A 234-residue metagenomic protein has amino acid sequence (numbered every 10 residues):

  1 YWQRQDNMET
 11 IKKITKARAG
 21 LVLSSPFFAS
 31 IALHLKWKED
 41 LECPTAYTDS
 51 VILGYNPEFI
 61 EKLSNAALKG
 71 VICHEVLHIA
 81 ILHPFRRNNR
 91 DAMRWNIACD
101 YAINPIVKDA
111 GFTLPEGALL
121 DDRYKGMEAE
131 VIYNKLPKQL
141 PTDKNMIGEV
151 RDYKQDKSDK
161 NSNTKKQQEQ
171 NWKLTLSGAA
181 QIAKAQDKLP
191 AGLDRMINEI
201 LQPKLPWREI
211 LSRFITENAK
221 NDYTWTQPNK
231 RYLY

Functional and structural regions predicted by a protein language model:
W2-I72, V76-T113: Basic/hydrophobic alpha-helical interface regions
P105-Y234: Negatively charged
